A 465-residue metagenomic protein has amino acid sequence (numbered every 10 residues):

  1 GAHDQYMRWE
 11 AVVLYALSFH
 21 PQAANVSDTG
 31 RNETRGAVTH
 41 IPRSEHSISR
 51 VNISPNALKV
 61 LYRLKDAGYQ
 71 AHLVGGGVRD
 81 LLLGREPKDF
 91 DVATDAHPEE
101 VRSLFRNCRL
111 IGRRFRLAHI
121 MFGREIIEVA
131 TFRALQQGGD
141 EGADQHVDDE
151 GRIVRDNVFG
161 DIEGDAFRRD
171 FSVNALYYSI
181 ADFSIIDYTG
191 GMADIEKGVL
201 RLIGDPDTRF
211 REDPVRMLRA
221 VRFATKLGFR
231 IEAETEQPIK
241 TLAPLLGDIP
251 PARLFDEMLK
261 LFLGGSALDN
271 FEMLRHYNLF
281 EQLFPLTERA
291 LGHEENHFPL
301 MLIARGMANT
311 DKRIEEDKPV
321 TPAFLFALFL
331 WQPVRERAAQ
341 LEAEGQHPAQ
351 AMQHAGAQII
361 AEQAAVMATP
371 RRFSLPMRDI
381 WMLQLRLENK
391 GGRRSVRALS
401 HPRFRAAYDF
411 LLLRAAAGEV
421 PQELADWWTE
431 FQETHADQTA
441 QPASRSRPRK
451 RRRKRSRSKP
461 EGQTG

Functional and structural regions predicted by a protein language model:
G1-G465: Catalytic cores of the polymerase beta-like nucleotidyltransferase superfamily and closely associated nucleotide
